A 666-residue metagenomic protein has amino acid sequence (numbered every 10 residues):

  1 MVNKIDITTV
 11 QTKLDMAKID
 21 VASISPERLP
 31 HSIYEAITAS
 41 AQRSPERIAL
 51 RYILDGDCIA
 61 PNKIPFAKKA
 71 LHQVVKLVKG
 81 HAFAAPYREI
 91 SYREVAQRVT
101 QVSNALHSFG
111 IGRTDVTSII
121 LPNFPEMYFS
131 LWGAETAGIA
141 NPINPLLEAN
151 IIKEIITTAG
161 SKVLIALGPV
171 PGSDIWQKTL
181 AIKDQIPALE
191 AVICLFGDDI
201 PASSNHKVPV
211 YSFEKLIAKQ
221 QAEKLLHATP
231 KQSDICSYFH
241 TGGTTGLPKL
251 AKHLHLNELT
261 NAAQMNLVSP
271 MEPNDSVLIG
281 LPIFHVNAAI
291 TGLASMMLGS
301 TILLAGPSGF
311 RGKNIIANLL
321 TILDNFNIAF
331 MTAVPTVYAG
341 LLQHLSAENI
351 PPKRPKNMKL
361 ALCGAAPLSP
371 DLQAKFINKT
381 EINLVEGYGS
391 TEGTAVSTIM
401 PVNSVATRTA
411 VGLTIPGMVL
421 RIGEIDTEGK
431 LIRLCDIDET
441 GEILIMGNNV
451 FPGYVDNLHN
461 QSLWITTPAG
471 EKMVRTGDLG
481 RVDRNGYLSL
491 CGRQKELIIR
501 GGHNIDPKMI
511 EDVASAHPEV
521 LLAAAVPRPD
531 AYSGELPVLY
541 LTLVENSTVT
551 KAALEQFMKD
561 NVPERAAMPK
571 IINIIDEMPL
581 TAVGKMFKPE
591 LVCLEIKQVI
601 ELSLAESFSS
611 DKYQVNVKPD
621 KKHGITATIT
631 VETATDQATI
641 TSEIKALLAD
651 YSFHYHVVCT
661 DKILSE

Functional and structural regions predicted by a protein language model:
M1-V2, A36, I139-K215, Y655-I663: Structural core segment of the AMP-binding/adenylate-forming
S25-L29, E46-F124, Y128-L131, E148-K153 (+2 more regions): Conserved AMP-binding/adenylate-forming core of the ANL superfamily
P45-I48, C194, N205-Y211, I217-H240 (+2 more regions): Conserved pre-ATP/AMP-binding loop-to-beta segment of ANL
E89-R93, C236-T260: Conserved AMP-binding A3 loop
L131, L147-Q185, N261-L278, G312-I328: Conserved ATP-dependent adenylate/AMP-binding module captured primarily in the ANL superfamily
E135, L259-S276, F284-A329, A339 (+1 more regions): Conserved AMP-binding/adenylation subdomain of ANL enzymes
L147-T157, L164-P169, G447, P452-G453 (+6 more regions): AMP-binding/adenylate-forming catalytic core of the ANL superfamily
K359-G364, L368, L372-G387, T391-L488 (+3 more regions): Conserved AMP-binding/adenylate-forming
